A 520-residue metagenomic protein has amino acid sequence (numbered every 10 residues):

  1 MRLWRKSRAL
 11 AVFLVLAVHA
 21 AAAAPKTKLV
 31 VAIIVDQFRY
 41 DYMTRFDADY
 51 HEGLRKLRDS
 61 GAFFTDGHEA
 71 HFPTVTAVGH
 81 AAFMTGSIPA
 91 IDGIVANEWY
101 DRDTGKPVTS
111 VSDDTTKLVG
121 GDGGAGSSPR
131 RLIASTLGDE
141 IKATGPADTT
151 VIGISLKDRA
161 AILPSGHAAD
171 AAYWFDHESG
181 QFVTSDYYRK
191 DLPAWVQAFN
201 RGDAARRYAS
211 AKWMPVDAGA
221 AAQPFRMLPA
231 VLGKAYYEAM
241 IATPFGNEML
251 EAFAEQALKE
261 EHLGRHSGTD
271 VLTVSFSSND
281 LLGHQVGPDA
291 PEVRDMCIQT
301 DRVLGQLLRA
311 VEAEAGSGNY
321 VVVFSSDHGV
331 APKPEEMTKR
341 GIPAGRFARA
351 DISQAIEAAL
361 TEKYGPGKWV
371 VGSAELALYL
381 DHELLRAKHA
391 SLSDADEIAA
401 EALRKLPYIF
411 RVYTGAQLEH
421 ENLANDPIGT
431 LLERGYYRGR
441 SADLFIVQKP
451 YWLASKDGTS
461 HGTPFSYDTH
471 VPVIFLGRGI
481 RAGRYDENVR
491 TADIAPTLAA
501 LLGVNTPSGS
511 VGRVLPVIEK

Functional and structural regions predicted by a protein language model:
T27-R39, L57-R58, F83, I141 (+7 more regions): Beta-strand elements within well-structured catalytic alpha/beta cores of enzymes that handle phosphate/sulfate esters
Y40, R55-K56, A134-A143, E375-Y413 (+3 more regions): Non-catalytic, well-ordered alpha-helical segments in soluble enzyme domains
T44-I91, T150-I154: Short, structured active-site-proximal loop/turn typified by the sulfatase FGly-forming signature C/S-X-P-X-R
D66, N97-G126, A134, K157 (+8 more regions): Secreted, luminal/periplasmic, and some membrane-associated catalytic domains that remodel anionic oxygen-ester
T144, D148-S155, A161-P164, N247-L281 (+1 more regions): Active-site regions of oxyanion-processing enzymes, predominantly non-cytosolic
I162-A171, L232-E238, A242, R265-T300 (+1 more regions): Active-site His/acidic residue clusters
D203-Q256: Long, low-complexity, polar/charged, intrinsically disordered or flexibly structured peripheral segments
K339, F347-A390, S460-L502, P516-K520: Substrate-binding rim/cap in mid-to-C-terminal beta-strand-loop elements of soluble/periplasmic
